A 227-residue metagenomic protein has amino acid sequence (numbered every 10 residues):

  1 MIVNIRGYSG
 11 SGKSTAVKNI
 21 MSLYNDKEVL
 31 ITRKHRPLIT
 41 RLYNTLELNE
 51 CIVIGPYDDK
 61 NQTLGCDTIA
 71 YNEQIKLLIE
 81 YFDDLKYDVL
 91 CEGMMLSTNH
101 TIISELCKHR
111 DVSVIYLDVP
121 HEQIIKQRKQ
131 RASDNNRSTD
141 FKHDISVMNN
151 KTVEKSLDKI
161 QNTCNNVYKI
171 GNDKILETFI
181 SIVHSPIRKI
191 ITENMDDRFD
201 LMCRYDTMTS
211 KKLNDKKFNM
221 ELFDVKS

Functional and structural regions predicted by a protein language model:
I5: Hydrophobic anchor at the beta1->P-loop junction of P-loop NTPases
S9: The conserved Walker
K13: Conserved lysine of the Walker
A16-V17: Post-Walker A alpha-helix
S22-R33: Post-Walker A helix-loop "phosphate-sensing" segment adjacent to the P-loop in P-loop NTPases
T40-M95: Conserved nucleotide-sensing/catalytic segment adjacent to the nucleotide-binding pocket in NTP-handling enzymes
E92-G93, H109-K129: Conserved phosphate-donor/acceptor-positioning beta-strand/loop module used by diverse small-molecule
K155-S227: NTP-dependent small-molecule kinase module
